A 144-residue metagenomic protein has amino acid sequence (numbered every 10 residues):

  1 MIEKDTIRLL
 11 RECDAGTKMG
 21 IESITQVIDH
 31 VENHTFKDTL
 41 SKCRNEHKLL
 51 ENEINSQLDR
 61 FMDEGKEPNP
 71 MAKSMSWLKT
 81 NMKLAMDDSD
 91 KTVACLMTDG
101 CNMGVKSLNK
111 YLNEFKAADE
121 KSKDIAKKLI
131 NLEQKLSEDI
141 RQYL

Functional and structural regions predicted by a protein language model:
I2-V31, T92-K116: Alpha-helical bundle segments that constitute or directly flank the non-heme di-iron/ferroxidase center
D5-C13, H34-N52, D90-L96, K121-L132: Alpha-helical scaffold segments that form or flank carboxylate-/histidine-based iron centers
D14, K18, R44, K48 (+5 more regions): Generic structural concept
I21, E51, N55-L58, K79-M82 (+4 more regions): A structural signal for well-ordered alpha-helices, especially hydrophobic packing surfaces of coiled-coils
V31, K48, M62-G65, K116-D119: Residues at alpha-helix boundaries and short interhelical turns
S41, P68, D139: Localized chelating/binding microdomains that coordinate divalent metal ions or stabilize phosphate-bearing
N52, S56-C95, D99-V105: Carboxylate-rich helix-loop segments that flank metal/cofactor sites and access channels in metalloenzymes
